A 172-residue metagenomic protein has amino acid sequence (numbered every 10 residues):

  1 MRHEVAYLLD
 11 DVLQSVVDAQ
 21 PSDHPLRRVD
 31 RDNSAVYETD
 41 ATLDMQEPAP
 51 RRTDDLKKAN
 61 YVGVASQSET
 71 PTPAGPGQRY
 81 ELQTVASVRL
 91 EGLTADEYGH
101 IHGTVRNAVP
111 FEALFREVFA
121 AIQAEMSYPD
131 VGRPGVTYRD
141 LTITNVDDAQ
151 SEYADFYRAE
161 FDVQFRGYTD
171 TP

Functional and structural regions predicted by a protein language model:
M1-G77, E125, P129-G135: Small/polar-rich, solvent-exposed N-terminal microdomains that initiate assembly or binding
M1-L8, R106-L114: Short amphipathic alpha-helical segments
V16, L26, Y37, V62-V64 (+7 more regions): Extended hydrophobic/Leu-rich segments
S22, L26-V29, V109-P172: Acidic-leaning, charged glycine-interspersed low-complexity segments
D55, G77-R79, Q150-A154: Sterically constrained small-residue positions within well-ordered secondary structures of folded domains
V64-A65, Q78-L82, R139-T144: Short, charged, surface-exposed interaction patches
T72-A74, Y98, T171-P172: Short acidic, gly/pro-rich beta-turn/loop elements at beta-sheet edges and active-site/ligand-binding grooves
Q78-H100, V105, V109, D155-Y168: Oligomerization/assembly interface segments of phage tail-like spikes and tubes
